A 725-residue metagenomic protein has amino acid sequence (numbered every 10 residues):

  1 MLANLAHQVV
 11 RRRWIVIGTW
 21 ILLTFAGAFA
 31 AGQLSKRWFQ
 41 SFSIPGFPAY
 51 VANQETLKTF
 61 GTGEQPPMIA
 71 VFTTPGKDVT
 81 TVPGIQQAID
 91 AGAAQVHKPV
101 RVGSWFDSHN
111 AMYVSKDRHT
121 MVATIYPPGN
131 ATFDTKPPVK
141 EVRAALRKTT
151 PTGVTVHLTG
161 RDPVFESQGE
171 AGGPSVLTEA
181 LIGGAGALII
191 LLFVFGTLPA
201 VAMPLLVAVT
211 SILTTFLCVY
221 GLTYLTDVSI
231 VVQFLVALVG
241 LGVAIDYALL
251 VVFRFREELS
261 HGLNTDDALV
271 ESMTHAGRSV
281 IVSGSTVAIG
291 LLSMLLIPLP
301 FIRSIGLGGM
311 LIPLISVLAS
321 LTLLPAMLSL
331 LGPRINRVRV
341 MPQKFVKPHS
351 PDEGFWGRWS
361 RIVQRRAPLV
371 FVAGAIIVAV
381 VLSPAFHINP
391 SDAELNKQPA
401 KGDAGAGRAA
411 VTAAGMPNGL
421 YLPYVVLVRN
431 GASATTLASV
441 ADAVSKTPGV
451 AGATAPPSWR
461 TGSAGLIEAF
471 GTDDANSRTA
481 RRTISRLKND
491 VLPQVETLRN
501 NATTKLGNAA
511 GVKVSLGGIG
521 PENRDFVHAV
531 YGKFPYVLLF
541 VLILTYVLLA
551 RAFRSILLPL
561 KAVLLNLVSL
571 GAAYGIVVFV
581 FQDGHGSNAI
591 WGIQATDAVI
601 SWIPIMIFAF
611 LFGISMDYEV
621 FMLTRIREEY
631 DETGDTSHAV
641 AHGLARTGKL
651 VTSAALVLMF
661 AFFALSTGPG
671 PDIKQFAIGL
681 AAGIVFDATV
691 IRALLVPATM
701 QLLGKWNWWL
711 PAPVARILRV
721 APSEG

Functional and structural regions predicted by a protein language model:
M1-K36, P128-P390, G511, I519-G725: Membrane-embedded transmembrane helical bundles of large multi-pass transporters/channels
L22, A30-L34, P45, N53 (+1 more regions): N-terminal cofactor/phosphate-binding cores enriched in small/glycine residues, especially glycine-rich loops such as
R37-Q40, A393-L395: Short hinge/gating elements
Q40-S41, V79: A detector of helix-start/N-cap boundary segments at the beginnings of structured domains
S41-F42, A49, L238: Disorder-to-helix initiation segments
G46-P67, P75-G160, H387-N588, A598 (+1 more regions): Structured non-transmembrane domains adjacent to transmembrane bundles in polytopic membrane proteins
V71, T124, F253: Short beta-strand segments
